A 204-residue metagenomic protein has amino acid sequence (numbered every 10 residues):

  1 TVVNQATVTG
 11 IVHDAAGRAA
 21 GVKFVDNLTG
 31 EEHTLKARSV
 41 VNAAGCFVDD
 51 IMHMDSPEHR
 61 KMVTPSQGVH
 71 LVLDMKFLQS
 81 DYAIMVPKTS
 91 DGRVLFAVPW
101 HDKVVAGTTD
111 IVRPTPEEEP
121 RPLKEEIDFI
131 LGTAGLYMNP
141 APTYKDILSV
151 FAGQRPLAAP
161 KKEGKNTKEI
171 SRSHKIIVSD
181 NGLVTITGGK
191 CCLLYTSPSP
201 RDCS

Functional and structural regions predicted by a protein language model:
N4-R18: A conserved short coil-to-beta-strand element within the FAD-binding core of flavoproteins
Q5-T7, D26, L136: Flavin (primarily FAD) cofactor-binding/catalytic cores of flavoenzymes
V22-F24: SH3/SH3-like beta-barrel fold
G30-S39: Core beta-strand elements of the Rossmann-like FAD/NAD(P) dinucleotide-binding domain in flavoenzyme oxidoreductases
A43-L194: Active-site substrate-recognition segment that forms the wall of the catalytic cavity or substrate channel
Y195, S199-S204: Single conserved hydrophobic/aromatic residue that forms the stacking wall/gate of nucleotide- or nucleobase-binding
